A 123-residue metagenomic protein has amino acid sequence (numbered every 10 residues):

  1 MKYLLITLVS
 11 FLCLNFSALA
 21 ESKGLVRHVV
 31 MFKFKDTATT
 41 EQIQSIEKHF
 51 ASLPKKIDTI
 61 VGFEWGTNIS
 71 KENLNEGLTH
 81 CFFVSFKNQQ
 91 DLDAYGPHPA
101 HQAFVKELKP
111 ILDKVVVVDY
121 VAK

Functional and structural regions predicted by a protein language model:
L4-L14: Sec-dependent N-terminal signal peptides
F11, F50, T67, P99 (+1 more regions): Alpha-helix boundary/capping residues
C13-T79, K87-A94, Y120-K123: Short S/T/G/P-rich N-terminal loop/turn motif that feeds into the first structured element of a domain
C81-K123: Surface-exposed, polar helix/loop patches in the mature regions of secreted/periplasmic/lumenal proteins that form
